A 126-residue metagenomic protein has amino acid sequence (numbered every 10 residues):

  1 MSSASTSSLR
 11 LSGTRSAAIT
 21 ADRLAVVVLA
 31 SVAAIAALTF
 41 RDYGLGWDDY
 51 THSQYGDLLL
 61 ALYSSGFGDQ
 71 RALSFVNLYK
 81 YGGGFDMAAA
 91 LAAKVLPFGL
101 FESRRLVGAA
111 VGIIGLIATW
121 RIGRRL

Functional and structural regions predicted by a protein language model:
M1-D22: Short, intrinsically disordered terminal tails adjacent to the first/last structured region
T20, L24, G99-V107: Membrane-interface starts of transmembrane alpha-helices
A21-D49: Transmembrane signal-anchor helices characteristic of membrane glycosylation enzymes that use polyprenol
V32, Y81, V111-G112: Alpha-helical transmembrane segments of multi-pass membrane transport proteins
I35-T39, A89, A93, W120-R124: Membrane-water interface at transmembrane helix exits
R41-W47, S65-A90, R105: Membrane-proximal lumenal/periplasmic loop motifs of glycosylation machinery
H52, K80, G84, G115 (+1 more regions): Hydrophobic (often cysteine-bearing) scaffold residues that line and stabilize catalytic clefts of nucleotide/cofactor
L106-L126: Transmembrane-helix motifs of polytopic, lipid-linked glycan transferases
